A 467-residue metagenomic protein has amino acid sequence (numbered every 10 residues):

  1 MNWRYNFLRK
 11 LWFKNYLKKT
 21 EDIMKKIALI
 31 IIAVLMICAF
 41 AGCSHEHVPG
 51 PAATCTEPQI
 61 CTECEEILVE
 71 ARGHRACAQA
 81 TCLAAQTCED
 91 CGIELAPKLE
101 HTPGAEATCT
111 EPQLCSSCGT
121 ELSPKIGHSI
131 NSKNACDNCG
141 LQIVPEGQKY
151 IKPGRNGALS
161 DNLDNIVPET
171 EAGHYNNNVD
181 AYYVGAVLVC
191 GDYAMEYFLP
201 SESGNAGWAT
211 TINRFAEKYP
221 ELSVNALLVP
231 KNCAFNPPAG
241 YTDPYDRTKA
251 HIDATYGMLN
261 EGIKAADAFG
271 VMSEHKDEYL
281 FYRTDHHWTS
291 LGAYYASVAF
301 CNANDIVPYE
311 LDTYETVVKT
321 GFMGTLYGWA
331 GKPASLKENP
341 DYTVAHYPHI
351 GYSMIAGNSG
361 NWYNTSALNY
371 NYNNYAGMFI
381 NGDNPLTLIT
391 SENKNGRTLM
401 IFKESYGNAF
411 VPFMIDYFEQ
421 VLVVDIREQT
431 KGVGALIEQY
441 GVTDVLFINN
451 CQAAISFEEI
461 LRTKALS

Functional and structural regions predicted by a protein language model:
M1, I23, I37-A39: Extracellular attachment fibers and their assembly/anchoring modules in secreted or virion-surface proteins
W3, K18-I31: Positively charged n-region of N-terminal signal peptides that target proteins for export
Y5-F7, F13-Y16, F40: Aromatic (phenylalanine/tyrosine) cluster motif
W12-T20, H47: Low-complexity, charge- and small-residue-enriched intrinsically disordered regions
T20, P153-S467: Extracellular glycan-modifying ectodomains
A33-G157: Thrombospondin type-1
